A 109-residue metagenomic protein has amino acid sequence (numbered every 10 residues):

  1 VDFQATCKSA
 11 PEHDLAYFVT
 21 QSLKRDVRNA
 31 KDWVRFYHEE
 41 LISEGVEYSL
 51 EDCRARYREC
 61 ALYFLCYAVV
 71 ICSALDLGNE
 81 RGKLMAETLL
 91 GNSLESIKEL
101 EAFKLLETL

Functional and structural regions predicted by a protein language model:
V1-T6: Activation of the activation-loop gatekeeper triad in protein kinase-fold domains
K8-V46, A61-L84, N92: Active-site activation/catalytic loop segments of kinase-like enzymes and analogous catalytic loops in related
A55-A61: Alpha-helical bundle/repeat cores within regulatory domains of eukaryotic proteins
M85-L109: Long, low-complexity C-terminal extensions of enzymes
